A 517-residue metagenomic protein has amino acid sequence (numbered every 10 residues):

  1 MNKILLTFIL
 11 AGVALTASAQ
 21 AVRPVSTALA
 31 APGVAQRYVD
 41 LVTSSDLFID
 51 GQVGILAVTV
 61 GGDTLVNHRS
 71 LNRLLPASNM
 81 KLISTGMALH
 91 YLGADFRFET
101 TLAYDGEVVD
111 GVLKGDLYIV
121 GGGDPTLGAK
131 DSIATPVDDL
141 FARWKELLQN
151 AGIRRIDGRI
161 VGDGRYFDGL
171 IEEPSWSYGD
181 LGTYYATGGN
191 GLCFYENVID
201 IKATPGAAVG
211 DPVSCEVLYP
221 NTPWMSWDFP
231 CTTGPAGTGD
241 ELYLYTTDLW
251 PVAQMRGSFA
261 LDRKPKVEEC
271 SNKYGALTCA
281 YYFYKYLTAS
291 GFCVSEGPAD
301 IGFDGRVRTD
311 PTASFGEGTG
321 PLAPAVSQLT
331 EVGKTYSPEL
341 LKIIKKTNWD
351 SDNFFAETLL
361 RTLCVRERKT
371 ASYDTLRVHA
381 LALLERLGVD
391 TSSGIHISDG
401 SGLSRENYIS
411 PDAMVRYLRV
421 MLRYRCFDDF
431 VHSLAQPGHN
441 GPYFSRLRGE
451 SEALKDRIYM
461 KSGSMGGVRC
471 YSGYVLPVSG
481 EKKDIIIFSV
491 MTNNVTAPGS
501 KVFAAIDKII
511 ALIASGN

Functional and structural regions predicted by a protein language model:
M1-S26: Bacterial Sec-dependent N-terminal signal peptides
A21-S44, H90-T391, S515-G516: Conserved serine DD-peptidase/penicillin-binding transpeptidase domain and beta-lactam-recognizing active-site
T43-H68, A299-D300: A short, well-structured edge-of-sheet supersecondary motif
I55-A57, T100-L102, S472: Short beta-strand scaffold segments in enzyme catalytic cores
G62-D63, K81, T85, I160 (+5 more regions): Buried hydrophobic packing residues in well-ordered domains
L65-N67, D350-N353, E357-N517: Small-residue-rich helix-loop
N67-M87, Y91: Short active-site loop at a secondary-structure junction that contains or immediately precedes the catalytic residue(s)
R69-L74, E269, S401-S404: A short glycine/serine-rich beta->alpha loop
